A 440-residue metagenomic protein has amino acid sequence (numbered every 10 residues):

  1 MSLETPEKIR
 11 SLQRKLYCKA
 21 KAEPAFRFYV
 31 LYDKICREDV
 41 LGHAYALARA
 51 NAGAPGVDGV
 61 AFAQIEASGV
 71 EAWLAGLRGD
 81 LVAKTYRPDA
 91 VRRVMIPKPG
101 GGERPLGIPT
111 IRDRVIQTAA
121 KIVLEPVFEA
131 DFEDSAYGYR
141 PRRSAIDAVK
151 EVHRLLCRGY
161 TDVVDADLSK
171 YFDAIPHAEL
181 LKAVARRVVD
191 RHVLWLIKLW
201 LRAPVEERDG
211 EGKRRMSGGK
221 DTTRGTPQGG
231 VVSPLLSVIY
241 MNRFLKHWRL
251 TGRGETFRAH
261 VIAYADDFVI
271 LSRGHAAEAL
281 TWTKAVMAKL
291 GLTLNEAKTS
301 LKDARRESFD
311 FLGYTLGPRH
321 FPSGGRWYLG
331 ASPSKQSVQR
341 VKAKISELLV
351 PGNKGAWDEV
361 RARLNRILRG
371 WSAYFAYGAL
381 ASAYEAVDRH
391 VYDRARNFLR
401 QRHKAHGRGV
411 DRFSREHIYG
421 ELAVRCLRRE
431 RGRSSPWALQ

Functional and structural regions predicted by a protein language model:
M1-G59, A63-E71: Non-catalytic, polymerase-adjacent accessory regions of viral genome-replication enzymes
C36-G42, P88-V94, P99, L201 (+2 more regions): Core structural elements
E66, T110, I270-G274: Short beta-strand-to-loop capping motifs
W73-G76, D80-M95, P99, V123 (+2 more regions): Conserved polymerase palm-domain catalytic core
L199-E211, L290-A356, I367: A conserved non-catalytic segment of reverse transcriptases and RNA-directed RNA polymerases corresponding to the late
K220-T226, G330, S346-V360, W371-A383 (+1 more regions): Short, solvent-exposed helix-loop connector elements
G378-Q401: Short secondary-structure subsegments characteristic of cysteine-rich extracellular domains
R394, L399-Q440: Extended C-terminal regions of large enzymes
